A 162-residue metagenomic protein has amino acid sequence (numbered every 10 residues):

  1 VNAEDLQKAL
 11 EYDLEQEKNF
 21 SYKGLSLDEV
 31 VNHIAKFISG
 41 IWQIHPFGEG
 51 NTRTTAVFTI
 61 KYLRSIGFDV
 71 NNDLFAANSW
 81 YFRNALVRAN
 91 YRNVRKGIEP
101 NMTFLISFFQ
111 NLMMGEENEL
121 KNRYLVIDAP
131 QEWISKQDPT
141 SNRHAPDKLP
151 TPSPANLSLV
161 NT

Functional and structural regions predicted by a protein language model:
V1-T162: FIC/Doc superfamily catalytic core
